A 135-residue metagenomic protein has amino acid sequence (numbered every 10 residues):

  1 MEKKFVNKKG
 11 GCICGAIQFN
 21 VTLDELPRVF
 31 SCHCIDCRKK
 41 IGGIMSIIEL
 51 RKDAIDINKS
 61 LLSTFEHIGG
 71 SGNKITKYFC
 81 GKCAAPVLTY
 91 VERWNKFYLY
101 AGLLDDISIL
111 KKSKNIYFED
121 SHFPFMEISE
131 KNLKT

Functional and structural regions predicted by a protein language model:
M1-G11, A16-T135: A short Gly-Trp-Pro
